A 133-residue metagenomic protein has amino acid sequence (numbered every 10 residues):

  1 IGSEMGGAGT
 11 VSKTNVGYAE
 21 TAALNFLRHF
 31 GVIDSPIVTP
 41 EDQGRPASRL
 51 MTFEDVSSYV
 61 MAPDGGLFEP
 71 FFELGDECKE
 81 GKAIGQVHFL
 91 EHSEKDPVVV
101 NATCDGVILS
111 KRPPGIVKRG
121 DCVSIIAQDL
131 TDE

Functional and structural regions predicted by a protein language model:
I1-E133: Structured catalytic-domain cores with a bias toward divalent-metal coordination
